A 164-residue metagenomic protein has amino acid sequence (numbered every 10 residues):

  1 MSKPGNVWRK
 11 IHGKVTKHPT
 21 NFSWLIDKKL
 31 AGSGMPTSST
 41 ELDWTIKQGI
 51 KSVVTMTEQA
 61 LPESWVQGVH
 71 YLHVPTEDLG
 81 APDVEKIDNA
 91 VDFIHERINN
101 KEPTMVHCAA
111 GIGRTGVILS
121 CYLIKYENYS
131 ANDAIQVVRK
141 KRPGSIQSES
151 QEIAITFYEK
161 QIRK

Functional and structural regions predicted by a protein language model:
M1-T104, S120-K164: Cys-dependent protein tyrosine phosphatase-like superfamily
C108: Short cysteine clusters
G111: Conserved G/P- and acidic residue-centered "switch" motifs that form tight phosphate/ATP-binding loops in soluble
T115: Ser/Thr-glycine-rich phosphate-binding loops at phosphate-binding pockets of nucleotides, nucleotide cofactors
